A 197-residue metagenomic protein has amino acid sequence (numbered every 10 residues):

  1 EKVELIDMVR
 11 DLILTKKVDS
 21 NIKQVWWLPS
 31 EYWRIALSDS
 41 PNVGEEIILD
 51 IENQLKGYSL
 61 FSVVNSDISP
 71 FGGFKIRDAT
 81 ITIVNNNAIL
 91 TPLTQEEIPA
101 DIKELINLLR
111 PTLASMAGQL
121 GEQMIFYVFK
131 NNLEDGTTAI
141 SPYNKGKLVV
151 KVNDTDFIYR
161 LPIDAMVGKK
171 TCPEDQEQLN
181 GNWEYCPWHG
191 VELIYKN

Functional and structural regions predicted by a protein language model:
E1-N197: Conserved functional micro-motifs across diverse proteins
